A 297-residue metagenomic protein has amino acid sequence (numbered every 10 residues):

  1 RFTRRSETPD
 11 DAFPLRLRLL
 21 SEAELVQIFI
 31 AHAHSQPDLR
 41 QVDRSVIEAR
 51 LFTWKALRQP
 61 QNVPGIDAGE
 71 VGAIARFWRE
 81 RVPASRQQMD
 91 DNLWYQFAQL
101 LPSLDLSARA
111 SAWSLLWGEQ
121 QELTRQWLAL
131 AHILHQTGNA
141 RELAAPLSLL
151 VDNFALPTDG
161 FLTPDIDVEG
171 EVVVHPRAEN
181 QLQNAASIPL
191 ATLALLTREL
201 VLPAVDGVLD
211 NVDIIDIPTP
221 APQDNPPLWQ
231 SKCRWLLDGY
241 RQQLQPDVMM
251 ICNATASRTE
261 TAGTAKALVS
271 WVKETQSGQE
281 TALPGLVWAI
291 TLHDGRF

Functional and structural regions predicted by a protein language model:
R1, R18-E22, L209-K232: Switch II (G3) loop of P-loop NTPases
R1-A129, T255: P-loop NTPase motor core
S6-P9, V205-V208, Y240-Q245, G278-A282: Conserved catalytic network of the ASCE P-loop NTPase/AAA+ motor domain
D67-Q223: Long, low-complexity, polar/charged, intrinsically disordered or flexibly structured peripheral segments
P220-P222, A254-E260, H293-R296: Short acidic, S/G/P-rich loop/turn micro-motifs used as interaction or catalytic elements
D224-A256: Inter-motif core of Ras-like GTPase G domains
D247-C252, G278-R296: Conserved beta-strand/loop subsegment of P-loop NTPase cores
R258-A282: Amphipathic helical hotspot of TIR/SEFIR-family domains
